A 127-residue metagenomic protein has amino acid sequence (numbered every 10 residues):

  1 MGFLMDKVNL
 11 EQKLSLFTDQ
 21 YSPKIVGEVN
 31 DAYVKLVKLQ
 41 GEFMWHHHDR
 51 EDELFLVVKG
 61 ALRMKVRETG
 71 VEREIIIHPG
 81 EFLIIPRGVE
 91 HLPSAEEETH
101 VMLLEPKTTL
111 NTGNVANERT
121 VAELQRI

Functional and structural regions predicted by a protein language model:
M1-K35, E118-I127: A short, N-terminal "cap"/entry segment at the start of jelly-roll beta-barrel domains of the cupin/DSBH fold
Y21-S22, Q40, D49-R50, P86-G88: Short beta-strand-initiation
I25-V26, V37, M44-D49, K65-R67 (+2 more regions): Short histidine-centered beta-strand/loop micro-motifs that create catalytic or ligand/metal-coordination sites
N30, V58-K59, H78-P79, E97: A cytosolic small-molecule/anion-sensing beta-strand core signal
A32-V34, D52, T99: Change "...and in nucleic-acid phosphodiester-cleaving endonucleases..." to "...and in nucleic-acid processing enzymes
L36-L39, H48-E68, L104: Short, conserved beta-strand element in jelly-roll/cupin
E68-R87: Short acidic-glycine-tyrosine-enriched beta hairpin
R87-N117: Ligand-binding loop in jelly-roll beta-barrel domains
